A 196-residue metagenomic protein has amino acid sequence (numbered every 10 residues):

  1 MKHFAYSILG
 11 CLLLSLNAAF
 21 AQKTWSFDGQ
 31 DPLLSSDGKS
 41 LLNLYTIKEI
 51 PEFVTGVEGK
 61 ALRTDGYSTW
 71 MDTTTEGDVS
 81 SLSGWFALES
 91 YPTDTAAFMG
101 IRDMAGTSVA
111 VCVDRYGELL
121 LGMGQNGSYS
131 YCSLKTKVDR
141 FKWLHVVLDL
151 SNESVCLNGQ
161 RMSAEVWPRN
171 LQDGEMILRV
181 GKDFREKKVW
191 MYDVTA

Functional and structural regions predicted by a protein language model:
S7-S15: Bacterial N-terminal signal peptides
A19-Y67, M191, T195-A196: Extracytoplasmic low-complexity segments
W25-F27, S81-T93, M99, V146-L148 (+3 more regions): Short hydrophobic/aromatic patches on beta-strands that form ligand-binding or substrate-lining surfaces
T64-L82, C132-K137: Short surface loop/edge beta-strand patches of beta-sandwich-type extracellular domains that form ligand-contact sites
A97-L121: Glycan-recognition/cleft segments
M123-H145: Short, aromatic/His-centered strand-loop micro-motif at the edge of beta-sheets
K142-S151, V155: Short tryptophan-centered beta-strand motifs in secreted/extracellular beta-sheet-rich domains of glycan-recognition
E165-D193: Flexible glycan-contacting loops in extracellular carbohydrate-active proteins
